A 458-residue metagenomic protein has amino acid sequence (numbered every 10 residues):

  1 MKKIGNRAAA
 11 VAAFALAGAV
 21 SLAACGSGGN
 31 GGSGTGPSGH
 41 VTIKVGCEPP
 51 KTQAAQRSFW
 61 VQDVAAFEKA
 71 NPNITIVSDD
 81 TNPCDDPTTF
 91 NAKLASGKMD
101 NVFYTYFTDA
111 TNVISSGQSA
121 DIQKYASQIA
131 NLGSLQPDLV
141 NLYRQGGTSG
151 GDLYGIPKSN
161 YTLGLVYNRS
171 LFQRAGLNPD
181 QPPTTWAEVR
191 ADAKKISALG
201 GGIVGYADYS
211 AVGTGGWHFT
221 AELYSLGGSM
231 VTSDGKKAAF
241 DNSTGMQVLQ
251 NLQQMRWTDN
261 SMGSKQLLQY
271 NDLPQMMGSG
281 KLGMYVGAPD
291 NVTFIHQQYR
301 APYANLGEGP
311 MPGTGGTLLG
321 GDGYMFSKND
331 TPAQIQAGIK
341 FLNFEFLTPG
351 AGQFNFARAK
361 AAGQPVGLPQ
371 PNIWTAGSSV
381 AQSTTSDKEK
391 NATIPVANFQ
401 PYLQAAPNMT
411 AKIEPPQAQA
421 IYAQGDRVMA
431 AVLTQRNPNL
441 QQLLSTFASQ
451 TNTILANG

Functional and structural regions predicted by a protein language model:
K2-S116, R427, R436-G458: Conserved N-terminal structural module of periplasmic/extracytoplasmic solute-binding proteins
F107-T162, H218, N305-G307: Hinge/lid segment of periplasmic solute-binding proteins
N112, H218-A221, Q250-F344: Extracytoplasmic/periplasmic substrate-binding proteins
Q123-D138, P182-T184, G205-S210, G228-V248 (+3 more regions): Short, solvent-exposed loop/beta-turn-alpha elements that line the ligand-binding surface or hinge of extracytoplasmic
Q145-K158, L163, Q173, A187-A238 (+2 more regions): Extracytoplasmic/periplasmic solute-binding protein
Q173, P179, I394-G458: Conserved C-terminal helix/tail region of periplasmic/extracytoplasmic solute-binding proteins
D192-K194, D234-Q266: Glycine-centered hinge/linker elements that transmit conformational signals in sensory and ligand-binding systems
I295-A301, T314-L319, M325-A423: C-terminal lobe and pocket-closing loops of periplasmic/extracytoplasmic Venus-flytrap solute-binding proteins
